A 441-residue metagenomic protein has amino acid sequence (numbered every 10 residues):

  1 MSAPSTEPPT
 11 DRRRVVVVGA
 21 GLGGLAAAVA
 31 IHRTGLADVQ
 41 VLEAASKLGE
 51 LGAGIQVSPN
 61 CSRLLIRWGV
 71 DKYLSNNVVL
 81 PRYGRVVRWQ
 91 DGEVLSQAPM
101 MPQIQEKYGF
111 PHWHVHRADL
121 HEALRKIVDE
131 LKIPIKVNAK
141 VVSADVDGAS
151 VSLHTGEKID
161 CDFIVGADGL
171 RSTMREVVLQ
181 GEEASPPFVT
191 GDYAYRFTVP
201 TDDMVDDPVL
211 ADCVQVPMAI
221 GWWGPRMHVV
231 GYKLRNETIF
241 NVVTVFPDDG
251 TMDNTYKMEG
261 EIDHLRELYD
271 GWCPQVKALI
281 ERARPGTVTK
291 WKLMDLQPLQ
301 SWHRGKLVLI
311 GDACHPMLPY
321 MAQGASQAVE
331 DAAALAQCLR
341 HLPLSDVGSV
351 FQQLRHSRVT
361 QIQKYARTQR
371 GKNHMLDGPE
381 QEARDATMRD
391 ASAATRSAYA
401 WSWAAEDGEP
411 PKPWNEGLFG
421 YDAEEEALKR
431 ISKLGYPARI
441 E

Functional and structural regions predicted by a protein language model:
A3-R12, N76, D91-G92, A278 (+2 more regions): C-terminal helical "tail/cap" subdomain of flavin- and related membrane-associated enzymes
R12, P81, C161-D162, A167 (+1 more regions): Short, well-ordered alpha-helix to beta-strand connector turns
R12-R14, N138: Phosphate-coordination loops involved in phosphoryl transfer and adenosine-cofactor binding
R14, D38, I239: Residues at the starts of beta-strands that form the adenosine-phosphate
V16-T34, L42-A45, V165-G166, G231 (+2 more regions): Conserved mid-domain beta->alpha element of the FAD-binding
L51-I127: Active-site-adjacent segment of FAD-dependent monooxygenases/related oxidoreductases
R85, D91-E93, E122-P285: Conserved FAD-binding catalytic core of PHBH/FMO-like flavoproteins
